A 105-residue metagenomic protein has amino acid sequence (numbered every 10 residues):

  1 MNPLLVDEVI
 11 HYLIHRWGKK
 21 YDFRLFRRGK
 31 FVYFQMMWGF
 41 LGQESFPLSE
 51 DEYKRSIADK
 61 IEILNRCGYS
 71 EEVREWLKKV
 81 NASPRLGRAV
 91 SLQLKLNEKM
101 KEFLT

Functional and structural regions predicted by a protein language model:
M1-T105: The transition from N-terminal targeting/processing segments to the mature protein
